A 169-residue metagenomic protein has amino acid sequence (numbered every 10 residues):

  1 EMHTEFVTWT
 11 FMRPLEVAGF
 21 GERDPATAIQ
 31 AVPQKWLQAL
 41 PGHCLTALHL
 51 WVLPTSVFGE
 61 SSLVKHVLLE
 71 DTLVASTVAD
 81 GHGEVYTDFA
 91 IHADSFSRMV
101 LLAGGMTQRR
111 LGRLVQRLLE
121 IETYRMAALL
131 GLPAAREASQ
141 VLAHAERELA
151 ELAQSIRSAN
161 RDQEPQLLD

Functional and structural regions predicted by a protein language model:
E1-L15: Ser/Thr/Asn(+Pro)-rich, low-complexity disordered segments
M12-L168: Extended alpha-helical interaction modules
